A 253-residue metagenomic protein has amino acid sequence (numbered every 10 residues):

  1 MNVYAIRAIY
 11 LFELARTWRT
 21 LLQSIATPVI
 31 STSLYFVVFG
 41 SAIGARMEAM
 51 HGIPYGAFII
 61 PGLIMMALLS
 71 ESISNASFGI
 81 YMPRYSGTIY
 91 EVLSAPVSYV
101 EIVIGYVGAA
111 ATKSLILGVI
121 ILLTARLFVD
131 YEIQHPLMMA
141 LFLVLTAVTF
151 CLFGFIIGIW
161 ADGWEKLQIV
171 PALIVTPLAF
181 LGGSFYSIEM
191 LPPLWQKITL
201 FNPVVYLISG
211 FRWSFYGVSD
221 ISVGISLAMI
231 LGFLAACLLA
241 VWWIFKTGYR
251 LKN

Functional and structural regions predicted by a protein language model:
M1-L137, L141-N253: Hydrophobic transmembrane alpha-helices and immediately adjacent juxtamembrane helices of multi-pass inner-membrane
